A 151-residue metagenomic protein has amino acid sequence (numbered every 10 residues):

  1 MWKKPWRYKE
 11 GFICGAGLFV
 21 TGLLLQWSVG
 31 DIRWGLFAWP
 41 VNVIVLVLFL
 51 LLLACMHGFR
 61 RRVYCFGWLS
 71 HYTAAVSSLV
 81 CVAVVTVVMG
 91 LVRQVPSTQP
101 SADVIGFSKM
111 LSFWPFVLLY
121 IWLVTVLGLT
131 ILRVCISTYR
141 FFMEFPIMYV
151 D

Functional and structural regions predicted by a protein language model:
M1-D151: Solvent-exposed, non-transmembrane regions of integral membrane proteins
